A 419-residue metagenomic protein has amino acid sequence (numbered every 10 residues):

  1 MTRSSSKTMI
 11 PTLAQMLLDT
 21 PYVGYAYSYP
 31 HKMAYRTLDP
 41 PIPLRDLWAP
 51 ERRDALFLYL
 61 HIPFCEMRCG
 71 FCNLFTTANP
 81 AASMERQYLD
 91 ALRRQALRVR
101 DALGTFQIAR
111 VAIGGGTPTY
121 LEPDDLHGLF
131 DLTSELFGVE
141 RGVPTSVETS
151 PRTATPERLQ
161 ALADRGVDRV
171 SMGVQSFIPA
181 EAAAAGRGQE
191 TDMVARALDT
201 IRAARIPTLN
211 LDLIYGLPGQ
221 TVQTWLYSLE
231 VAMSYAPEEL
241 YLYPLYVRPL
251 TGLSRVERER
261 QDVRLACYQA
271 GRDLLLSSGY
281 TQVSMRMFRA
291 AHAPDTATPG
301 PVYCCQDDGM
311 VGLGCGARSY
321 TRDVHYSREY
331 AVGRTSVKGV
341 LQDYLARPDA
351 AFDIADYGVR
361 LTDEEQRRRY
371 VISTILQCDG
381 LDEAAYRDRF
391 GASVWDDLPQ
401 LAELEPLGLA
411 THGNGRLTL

Functional and structural regions predicted by a protein language model:
M1-L56: Flexible, acidic/Gly-rich N-terminal and inter-domain linker regions that tether and position cofactor-handling modules
W48, A55, N79-A102, F106-A392: C-terminal scaffold of the Radical SAM
L58-L60, M172, L419: Short beta-strand motif preference
H61-T76: Local cysteine-cluster metal-coordination motifs and their immediate loop/turn environment, predominantly Fe-S cluster
E181, L417-L419: Short, cationic-aromatic polyanion-contact patches
F288, N414-L417: Short, Lys/Arg-rich nucleic-acid/phosphate-binding segment
G391-E405: Short amphipathic alpha-helical interaction segments
E405-G415: A short, conserved structural fragment
